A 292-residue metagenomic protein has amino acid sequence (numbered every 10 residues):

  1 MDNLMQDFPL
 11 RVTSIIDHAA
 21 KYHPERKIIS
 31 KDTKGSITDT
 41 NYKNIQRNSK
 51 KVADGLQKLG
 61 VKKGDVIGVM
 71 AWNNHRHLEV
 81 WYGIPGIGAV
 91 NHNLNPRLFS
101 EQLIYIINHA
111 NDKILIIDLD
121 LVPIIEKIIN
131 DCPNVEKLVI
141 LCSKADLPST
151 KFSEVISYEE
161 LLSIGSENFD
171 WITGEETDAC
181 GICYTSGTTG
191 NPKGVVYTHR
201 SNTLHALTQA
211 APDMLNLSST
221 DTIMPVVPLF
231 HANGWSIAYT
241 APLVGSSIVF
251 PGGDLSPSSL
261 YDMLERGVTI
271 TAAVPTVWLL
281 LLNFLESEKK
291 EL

Functional and structural regions predicted by a protein language model:
M1-R11, E126, D146-A179: Flexible, low-complexity linker/hinge segments
I15-D17, L59, G86-E160, V274: Structural core segment of the AMP-binding/adenylate-forming
I28-N74, L78-Y82, F99-I104, S157-E160: Conserved AMP-binding/adenylate-forming core of the ANL superfamily
D54, D65, W72-H92, P96-S100 (+5 more regions): A short helix-loop-beta submotif of the ANL/AMP-binding
L56-V61, G165-T177, I182-M224, S236 (+2 more regions): Conserved adenylate-forming
W72, I117-K127, K144-A145, V227 (+2 more regions): Adenylate-forming
L98-N130, I164, H205-M224, S256-T269: Conserved ATP-dependent adenylate/AMP-binding module captured primarily in the ANL superfamily
T203-T222, F230-I270, L279-K289: Conserved AMP-binding/adenylation subdomain of ANL enzymes
